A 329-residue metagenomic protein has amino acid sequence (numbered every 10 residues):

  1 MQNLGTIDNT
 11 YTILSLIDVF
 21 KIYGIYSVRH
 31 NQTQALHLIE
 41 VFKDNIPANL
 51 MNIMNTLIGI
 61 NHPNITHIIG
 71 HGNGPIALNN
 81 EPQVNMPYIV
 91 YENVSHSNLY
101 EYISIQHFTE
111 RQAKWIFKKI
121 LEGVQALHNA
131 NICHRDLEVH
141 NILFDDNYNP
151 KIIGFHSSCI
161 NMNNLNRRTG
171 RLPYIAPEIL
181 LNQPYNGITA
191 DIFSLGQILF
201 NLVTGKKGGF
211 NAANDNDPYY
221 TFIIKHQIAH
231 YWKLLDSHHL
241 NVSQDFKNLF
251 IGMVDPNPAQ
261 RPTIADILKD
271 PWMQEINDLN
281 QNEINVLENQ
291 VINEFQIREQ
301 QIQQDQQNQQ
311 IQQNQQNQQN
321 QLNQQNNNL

Functional and structural regions predicted by a protein language model:
H67-N85: Short beta-strand micro-motifs within the conserved protein kinase catalytic domain, predominantly in the N-lobe
P82-N98: Conserved short submotifs of the Hanks-type protein kinase catalytic core that shape the nucleotide-binding pocket
I116-F117: Activation segment signature within eukaryotic-like protein kinase domains
H128-F144: Catalytic-loop of the protein kinase fold
L165-I179: Conserved activation segment of eukaryotic-like protein kinases, specifically the C-terminal portion of the activation
I179-T189: Conserved end of the kinase activation segment
D255-N280: Terminal C-lobe "cap" of eukaryotic-type protein kinase domains
